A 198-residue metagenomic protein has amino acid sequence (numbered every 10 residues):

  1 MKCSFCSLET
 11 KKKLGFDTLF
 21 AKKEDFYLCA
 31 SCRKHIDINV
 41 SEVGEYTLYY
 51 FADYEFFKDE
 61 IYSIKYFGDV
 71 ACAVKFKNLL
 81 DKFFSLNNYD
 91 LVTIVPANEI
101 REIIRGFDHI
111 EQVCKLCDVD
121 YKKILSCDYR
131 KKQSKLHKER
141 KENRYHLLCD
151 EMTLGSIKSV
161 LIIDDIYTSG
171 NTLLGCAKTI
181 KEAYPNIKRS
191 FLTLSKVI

Functional and structural regions predicted by a protein language model:
M1-V43: N-terminal cysteine/histidine-rich coordination modules
D25-L91, N98-F107, L125-S156, S195-I198: Active-site-facing substrate-recognition patch
K75-L79, Q112, G175, T179: Alpha-helical elements of Rossmann-like donor-binding domains used by nucleotide-donor carbohydrate transfer enzymes
L86-N87, L116, A183: Alpha-helix C-cap/termination motif
L91-T93, L161: Conserved beta-strand elements of the Class I
V95-P96, D164: Short His-Asn-centered micro-motif
E102-K122: Substrate-recognition/cap helix-loop segment adjacent to the acidic, metal-dependent catalytic center of Asp-based
V119-I124, H137-I198: Long C-terminal interaction/binding lobes of large macromolecular proteins
